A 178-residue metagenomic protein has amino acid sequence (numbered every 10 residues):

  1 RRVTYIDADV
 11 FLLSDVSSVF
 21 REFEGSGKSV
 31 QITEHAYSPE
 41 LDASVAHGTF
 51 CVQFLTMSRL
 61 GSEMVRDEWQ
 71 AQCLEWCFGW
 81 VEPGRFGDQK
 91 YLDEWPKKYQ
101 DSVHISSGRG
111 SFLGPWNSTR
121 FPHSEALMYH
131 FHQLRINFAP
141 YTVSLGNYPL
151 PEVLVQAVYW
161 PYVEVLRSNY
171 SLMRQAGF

Functional and structural regions predicted by a protein language model:
R1-E40, L55-L60: GT-A fold catalytic core of metal-dependent nucleotide-sugar glycosyltransferases, centered on the diacidic
Y5-L13, I105-L113, V143-L150: Short alpha-helical "patches" and their helix-cap loops
I6, V52-L55, F78-P83: Flexible, glycine/proline-enriched loop segments at strand-loop-helix junctions that form or flank small-ligand binding
S17-F20, Q53, Q70, D93: Short, well-ordered alpha-helical packing segments
G27, F50-C51, E125: A generic structural signal for well-ordered coil/turn residues at beta-strand boundaries that shape enzyme active-site
S38, V45-M64, W69-C73: Substrate-binding rim/cap in mid-to-C-terminal beta-strand-loop elements of soluble/periplasmic
G61-T142, A157-P161, L172, A176-G177: Catalytic core and acceptor-binding pocket of nucleotide-sugar-dependent glycosyltransferases
G79-W80, N147-R167: Short, cationic low-complexity segments
